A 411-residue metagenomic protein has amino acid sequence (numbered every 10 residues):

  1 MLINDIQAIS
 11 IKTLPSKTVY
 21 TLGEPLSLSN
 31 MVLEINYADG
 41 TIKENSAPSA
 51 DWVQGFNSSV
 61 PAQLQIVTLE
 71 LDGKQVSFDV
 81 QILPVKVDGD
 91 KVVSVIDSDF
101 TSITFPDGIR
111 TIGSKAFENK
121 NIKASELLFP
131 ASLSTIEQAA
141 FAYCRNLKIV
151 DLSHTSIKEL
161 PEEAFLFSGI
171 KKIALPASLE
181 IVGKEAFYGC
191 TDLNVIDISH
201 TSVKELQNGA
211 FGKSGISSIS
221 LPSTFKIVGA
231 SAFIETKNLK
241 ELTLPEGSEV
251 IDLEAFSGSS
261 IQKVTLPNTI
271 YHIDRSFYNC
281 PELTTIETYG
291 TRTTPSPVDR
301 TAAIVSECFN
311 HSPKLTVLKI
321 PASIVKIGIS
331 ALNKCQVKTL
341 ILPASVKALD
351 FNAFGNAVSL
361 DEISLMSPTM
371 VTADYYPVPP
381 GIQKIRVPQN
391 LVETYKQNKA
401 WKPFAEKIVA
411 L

Functional and structural regions predicted by a protein language model:
M1-D5, F78-P84: Interdomain boundary/hinge segments at the C-termini of tandem beta-sandwich modules
Q7-I42: Solvent-exposed, low-complexity, repeat-rich "mucin-like" stalks and linkers
Q7-T21, L83-V93, L266: Disulfide-bonded cysteine-rich modules in secreted/extracellular proteins, activating on the conserved Cys frameworks
K17, G40-F78: Serine/threonine-rich, repeat-prone extracellular segments and beta-strand-based repeat modules of secreted/surface
L33, V67-L69, Y395: Extracellular/surface recognition and adhesion modules
L83-V87, D97-T111, N121-T135, R145-E159 (+11 more regions): Structural signature of tandem-repeat unit edges
Y278, G355, Y376-P379, K399: A structural signal for leucine-rich repeat
